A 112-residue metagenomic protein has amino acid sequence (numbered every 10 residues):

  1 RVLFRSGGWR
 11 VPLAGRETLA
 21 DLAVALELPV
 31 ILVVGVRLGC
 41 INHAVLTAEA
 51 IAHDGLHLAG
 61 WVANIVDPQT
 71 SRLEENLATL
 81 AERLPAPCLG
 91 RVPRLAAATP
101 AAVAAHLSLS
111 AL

Functional and structural regions predicted by a protein language model:
V2-L3: Short, small-residue-biased leader/transition segments that mark boundaries at the very start of proteins
S6-W9: Short glycine-rich anion-binding loops that position phosphate/pyrophosphate groups of nucleotides and phosphorylated
P12-L13, L95: Basic, gly/Ser/Thr/Pro-rich low-complexity segments located predominantly at protein N termini
A14-R37: Inter-motif core of Ras-like GTPase G domains
C40: Class I SAM-dependent methyltransferase SAM-binding "motif I" and its flanking Rossmann-like core
A48-L112: C-terminal lobe/tail of nucleotide-utilizing enzymes
